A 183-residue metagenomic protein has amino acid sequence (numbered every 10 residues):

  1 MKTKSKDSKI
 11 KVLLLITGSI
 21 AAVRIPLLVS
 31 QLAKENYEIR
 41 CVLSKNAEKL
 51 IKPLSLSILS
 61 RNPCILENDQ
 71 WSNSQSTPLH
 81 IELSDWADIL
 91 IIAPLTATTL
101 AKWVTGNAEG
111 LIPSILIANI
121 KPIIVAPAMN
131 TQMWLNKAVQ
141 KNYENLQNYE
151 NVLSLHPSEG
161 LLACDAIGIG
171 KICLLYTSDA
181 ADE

Functional and structural regions predicted by a protein language model:
M1-I124, N130-L175: A cross-family phosphate/adenosyl-ligand binding-site feature
Y176-E183: Conserved small/polar residues in nucleotide/adenosyl-binding loops
